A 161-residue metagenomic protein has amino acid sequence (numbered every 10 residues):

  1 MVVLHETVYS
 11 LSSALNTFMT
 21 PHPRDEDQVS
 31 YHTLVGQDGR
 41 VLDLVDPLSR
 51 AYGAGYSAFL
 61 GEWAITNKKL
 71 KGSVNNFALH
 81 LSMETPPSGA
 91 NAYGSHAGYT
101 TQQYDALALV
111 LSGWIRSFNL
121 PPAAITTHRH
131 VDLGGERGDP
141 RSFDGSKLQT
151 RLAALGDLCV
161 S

Functional and structural regions predicted by a protein language model:
M1-G72: N-terminal catalytic cores of peptidoglycan-degrading enzymes
N76-H80, E84-S161: Basic/polar, cationic surfaces and motifs that engage anionic cell-wall and phosphate/carboxylate ligands
